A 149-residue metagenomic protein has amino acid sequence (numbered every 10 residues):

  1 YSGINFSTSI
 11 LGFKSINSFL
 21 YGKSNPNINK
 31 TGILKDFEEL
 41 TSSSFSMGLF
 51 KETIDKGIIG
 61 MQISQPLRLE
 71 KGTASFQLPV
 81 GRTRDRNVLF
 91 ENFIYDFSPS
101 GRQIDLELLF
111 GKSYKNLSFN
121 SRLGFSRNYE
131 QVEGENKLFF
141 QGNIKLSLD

Functional and structural regions predicted by a protein language model:
Y1-S9, S15-Y129, E133, K145: Outer membrane beta-barrel transmembrane domains
E135-D149: Outer-membrane beta-barrel "beta-signal"
